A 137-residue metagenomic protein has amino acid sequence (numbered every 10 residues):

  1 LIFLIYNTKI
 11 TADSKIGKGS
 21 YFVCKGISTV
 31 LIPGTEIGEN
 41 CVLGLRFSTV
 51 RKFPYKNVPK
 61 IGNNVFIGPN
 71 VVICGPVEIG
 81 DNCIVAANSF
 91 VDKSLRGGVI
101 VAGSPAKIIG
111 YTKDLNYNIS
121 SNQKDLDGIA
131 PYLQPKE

Functional and structural regions predicted by a protein language model:
Y6, T11-A12, G17-G19, V23-C24 (+12 more regions): Left-handed beta-helix
K56-I73, S104-E137: C-terminal segments of enzyme domains that contribute to small-molecule binding surfaces
